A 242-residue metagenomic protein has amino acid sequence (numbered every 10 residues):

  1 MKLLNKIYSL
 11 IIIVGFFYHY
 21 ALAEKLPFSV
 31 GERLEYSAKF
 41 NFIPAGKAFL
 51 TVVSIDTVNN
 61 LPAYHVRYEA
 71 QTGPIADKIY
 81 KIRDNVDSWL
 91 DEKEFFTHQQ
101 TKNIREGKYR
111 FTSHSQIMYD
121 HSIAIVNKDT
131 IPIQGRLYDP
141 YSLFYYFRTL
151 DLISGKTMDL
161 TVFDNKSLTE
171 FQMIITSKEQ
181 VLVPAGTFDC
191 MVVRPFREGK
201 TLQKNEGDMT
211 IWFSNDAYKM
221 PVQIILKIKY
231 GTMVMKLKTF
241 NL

Functional and structural regions predicted by a protein language model:
L4-F16: Sec-dependent N-terminal signal peptides
L22-I117, L152-L242: Acidic, serine/threonine-rich low-complexity disordered tracts
E106-L150: Hydrophobic, well-structured mid-protein blocks that either form specific transmembrane helices
